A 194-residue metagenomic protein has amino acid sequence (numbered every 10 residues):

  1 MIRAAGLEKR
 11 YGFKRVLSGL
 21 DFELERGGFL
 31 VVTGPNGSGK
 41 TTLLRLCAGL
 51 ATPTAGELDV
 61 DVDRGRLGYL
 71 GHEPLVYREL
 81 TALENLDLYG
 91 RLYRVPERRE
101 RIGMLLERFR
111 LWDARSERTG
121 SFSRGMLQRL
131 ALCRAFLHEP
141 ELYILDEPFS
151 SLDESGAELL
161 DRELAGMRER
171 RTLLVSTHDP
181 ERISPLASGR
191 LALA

Functional and structural regions predicted by a protein language model:
I2, L17-G19: Conserved structural motif at the start of ABC-family nucleotide-binding domains
T33-P35: The feature captures the beta-strand-to-loop junction immediately N-terminal to the Walker
A48: Helix-to-loop junction immediately C-terminal to a conserved catalytic motif
D87, E97-A114: Conserved ABC ATPase "signature" region
Y143-E147: Catalytic Walker B motif of ABC-type/P-loop ATPase nucleotide-binding domains
E154-G156: Helix N-cap at the start of a conserved alpha-helix in ABC-type nucleotide-binding domains
